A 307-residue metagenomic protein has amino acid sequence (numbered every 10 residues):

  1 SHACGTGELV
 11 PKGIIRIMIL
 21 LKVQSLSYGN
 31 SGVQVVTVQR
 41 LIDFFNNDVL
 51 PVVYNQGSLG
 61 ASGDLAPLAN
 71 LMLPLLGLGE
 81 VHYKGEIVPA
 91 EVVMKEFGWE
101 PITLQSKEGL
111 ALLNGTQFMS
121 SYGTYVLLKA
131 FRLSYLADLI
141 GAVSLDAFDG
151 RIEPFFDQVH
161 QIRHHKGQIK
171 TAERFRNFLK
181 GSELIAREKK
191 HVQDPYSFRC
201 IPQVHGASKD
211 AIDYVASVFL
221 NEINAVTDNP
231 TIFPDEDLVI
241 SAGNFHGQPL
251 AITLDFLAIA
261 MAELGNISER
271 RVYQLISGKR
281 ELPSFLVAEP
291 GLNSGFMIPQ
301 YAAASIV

Functional and structural regions predicted by a protein language model:
S1, G5, T171-A172: Polyanion/phosphate-binding surface patch
A3-P11, I15-I162: Active-site cavity-forming subdomains of large catalytic enzyme subunits
E8, K12, S31-V35, T124-D138 (+7 more regions): Electropositive phosphate-/nucleotide-binding environments in soluble metabolic enzymes
K12, V38, L65-L68, G141 (+10 more regions): Alpha-helix initiation and N-capping motif
L59-N70, V215, F219-V307: Glycine-rich anion/phosphate-binding loop at the beta-strand->alpha-helix junction
V93, S144-A147, Q161-K170, S277-E289: Short, mixed-charge aromatic SLiMs
P101-V126, Q193-S208, L238-H246, L250 (+1 more regions): Disorder-to-helix initiation segments
L145-N266: Accessory "access/gating" subregions that flank catalytic or transport cores
